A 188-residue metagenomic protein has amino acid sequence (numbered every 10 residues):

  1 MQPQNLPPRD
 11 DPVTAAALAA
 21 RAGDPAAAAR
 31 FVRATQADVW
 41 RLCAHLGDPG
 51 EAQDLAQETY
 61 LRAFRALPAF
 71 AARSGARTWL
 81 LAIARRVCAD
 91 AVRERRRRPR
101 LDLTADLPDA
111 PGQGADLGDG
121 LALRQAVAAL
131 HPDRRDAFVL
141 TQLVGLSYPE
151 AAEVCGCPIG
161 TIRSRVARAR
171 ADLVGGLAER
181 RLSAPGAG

Functional and structural regions predicted by a protein language model:
P3-Q4, R21-R30, W40-E58: Short, charged helix-capping/linker segments at alpha-helix termini
L6-V13, D90, R98-G120, R124-Q125: Internal acidic/polar
R21-A22, H45-P49, E58-G75, E94-P99: Sigma70-family region 2
V32-P49, A66, V127, E179: Amphipathic, Lys/Arg- and hydrophobic-enriched alpha-helical face
D54-L61, S74-R86: Structural recognition of an alpha-helix C-terminal capping motif at a helix-to-coil junction
R65-A72, A82-L103, D116, R168 (+1 more regions): Arg/Lys-rich amphipathic alpha helix in sigma70-family domain 2
R85, A89, L143, C155-L182: DNA-recognition helix of helix-turn-helix
A137-T141: A short pre-motif secondary-structure segment
